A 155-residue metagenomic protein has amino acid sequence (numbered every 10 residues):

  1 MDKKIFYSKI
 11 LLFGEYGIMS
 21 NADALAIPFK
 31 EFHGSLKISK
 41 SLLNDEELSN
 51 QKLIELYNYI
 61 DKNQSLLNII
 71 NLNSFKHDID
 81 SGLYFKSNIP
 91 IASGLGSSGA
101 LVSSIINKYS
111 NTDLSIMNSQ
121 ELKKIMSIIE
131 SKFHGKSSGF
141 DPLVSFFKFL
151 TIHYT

Functional and structural regions predicted by a protein language model:
M1-S93, N107, N111-M117, K148-L150: ATP-binding N-lobe of GHMP and related small-molecule kinases
K86-L95, I128-K136: A short glycine/serine-rich beta->alpha loop
S98: Short, conserved phosphate/pyrophosphate- and ester-handling motifs at nucleotide-, phospho-/glycolipid
M117-T155: Alpha/beta catalytic cores of group-transfer enzymes, especially the acyltransferase/condensing modules of polyketide
